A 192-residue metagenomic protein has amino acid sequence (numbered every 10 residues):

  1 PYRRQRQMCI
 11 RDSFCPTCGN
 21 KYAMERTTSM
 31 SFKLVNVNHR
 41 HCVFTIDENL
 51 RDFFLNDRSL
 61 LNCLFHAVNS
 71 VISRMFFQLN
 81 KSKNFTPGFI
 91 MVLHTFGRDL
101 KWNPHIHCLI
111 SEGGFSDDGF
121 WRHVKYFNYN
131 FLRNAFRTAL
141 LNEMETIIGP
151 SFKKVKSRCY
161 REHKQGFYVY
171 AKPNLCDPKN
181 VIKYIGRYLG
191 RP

Functional and structural regions predicted by a protein language model:
R3-R4: Short, exposed "boundary/linker" segments that immediately precede the start of a downstream structural module
Q7, R11-P192: Beta->alpha loop/short-helix hinge microenvironment recognizer with preference for catalytic Tyr/His contexts
